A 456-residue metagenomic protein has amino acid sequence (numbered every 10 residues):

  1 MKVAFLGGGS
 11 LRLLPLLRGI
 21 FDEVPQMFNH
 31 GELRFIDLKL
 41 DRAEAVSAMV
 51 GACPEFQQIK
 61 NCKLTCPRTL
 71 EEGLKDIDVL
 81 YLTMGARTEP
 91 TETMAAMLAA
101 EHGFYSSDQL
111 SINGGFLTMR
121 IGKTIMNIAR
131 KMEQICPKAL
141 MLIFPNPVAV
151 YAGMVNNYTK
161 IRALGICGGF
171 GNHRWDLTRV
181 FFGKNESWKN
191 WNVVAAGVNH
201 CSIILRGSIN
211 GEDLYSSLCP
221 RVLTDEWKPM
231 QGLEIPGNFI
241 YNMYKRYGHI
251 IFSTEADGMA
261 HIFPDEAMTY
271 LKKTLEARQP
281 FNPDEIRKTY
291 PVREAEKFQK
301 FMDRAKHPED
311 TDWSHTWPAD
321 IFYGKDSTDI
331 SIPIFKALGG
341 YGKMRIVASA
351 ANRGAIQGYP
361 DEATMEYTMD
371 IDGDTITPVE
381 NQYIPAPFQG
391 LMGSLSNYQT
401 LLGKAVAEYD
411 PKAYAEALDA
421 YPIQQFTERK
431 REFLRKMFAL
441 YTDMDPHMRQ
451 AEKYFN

Functional and structural regions predicted by a protein language model:
V3-L33: N-terminal Rossmann-like dinucleotide-binding module
G9-L13, K39-R42, T88, I143-Y151 (+1 more regions): Gly/Ser/Thr-rich loops at beta-strand to alpha-helix junctions that form or flank small-molecule/cofactor-binding
D22-I59: Glycine-rich phosphate-binding loop and adjoining beta1-alpha1-beta2 segment of Rossmann-like nucleotide-binding folds
C62-D76: Short acidic low-complexity segments
K75, Y81-L82, I143: Redox-cofactor binding/interface segments in oxidoreductases and associated redox assembly factors
P90-Y158: Rossmann-fold NAD(P)-binding glycine/threonine-rich loop
I128-D213: Internal, well-ordered domain-core segments that constitute the primary functional module of diverse proteins
N185-N456: Long, compositionally biased stretches enriched for glycine and/or charged residues
